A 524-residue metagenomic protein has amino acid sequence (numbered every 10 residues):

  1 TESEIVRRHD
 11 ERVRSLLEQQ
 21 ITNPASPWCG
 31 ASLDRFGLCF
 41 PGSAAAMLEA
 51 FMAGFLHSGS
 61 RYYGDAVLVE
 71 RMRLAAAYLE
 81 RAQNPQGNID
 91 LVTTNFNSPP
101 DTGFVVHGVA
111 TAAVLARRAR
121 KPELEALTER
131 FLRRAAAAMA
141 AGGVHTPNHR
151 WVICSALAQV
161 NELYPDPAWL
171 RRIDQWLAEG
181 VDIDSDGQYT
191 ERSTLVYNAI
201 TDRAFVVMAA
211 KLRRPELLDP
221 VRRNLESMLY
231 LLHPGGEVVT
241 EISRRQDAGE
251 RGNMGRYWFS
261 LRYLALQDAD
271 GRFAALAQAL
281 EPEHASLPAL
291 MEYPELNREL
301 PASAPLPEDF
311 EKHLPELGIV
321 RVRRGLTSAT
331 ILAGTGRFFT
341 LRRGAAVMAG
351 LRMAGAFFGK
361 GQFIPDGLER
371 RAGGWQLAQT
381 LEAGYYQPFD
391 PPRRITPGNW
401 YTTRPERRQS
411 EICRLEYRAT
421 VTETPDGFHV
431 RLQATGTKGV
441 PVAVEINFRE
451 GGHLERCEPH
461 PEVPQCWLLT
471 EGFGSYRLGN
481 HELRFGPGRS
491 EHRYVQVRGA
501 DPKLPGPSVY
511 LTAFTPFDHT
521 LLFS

Functional and structural regions predicted by a protein language model:
T1-I21: Extreme N-terminal leader/anchor segments
D10-L17, F51, M254-L261: A conserved mid-domain beta-alpha-beta active-site/ligand-binding segment of alpha/beta enzyme cores
Q19-G30, F51: N-terminal-proximal low-complexity accessory segments that begin disordered and transition into the first
Q19-I21, Q83, D184, L232: Glutamine-centric residue-chemistry signal
N23, P27-W28, Q86, L317-I319 (+1 more regions): Short, acidic/polar N-cap/turn motifs at the starts of alpha helices
F36-L212, L218: Aromatic-lined, polymer-binding surfaces characteristic of secreted/periplasmic polysaccharide-degrading enzymes
P215-G486: Extended polysaccharide-engagement surfaces of secreted carbohydrate-active enzymes
R477-S524: Beta-strand-rich recognition/accessory modules
